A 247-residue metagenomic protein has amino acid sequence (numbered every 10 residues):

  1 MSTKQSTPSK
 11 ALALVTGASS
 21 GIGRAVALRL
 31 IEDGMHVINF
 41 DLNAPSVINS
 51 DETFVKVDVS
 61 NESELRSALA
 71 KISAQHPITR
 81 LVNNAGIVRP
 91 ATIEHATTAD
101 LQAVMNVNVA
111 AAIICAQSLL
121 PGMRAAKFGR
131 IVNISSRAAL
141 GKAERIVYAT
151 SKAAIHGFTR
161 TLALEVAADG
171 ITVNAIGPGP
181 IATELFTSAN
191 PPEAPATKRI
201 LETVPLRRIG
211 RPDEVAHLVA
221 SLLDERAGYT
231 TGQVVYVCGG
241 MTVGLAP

Functional and structural regions predicted by a protein language model:
S2-K4, A220, T231-P247: Short C-terminal tail/terminal secondary-structure segment of NAD(P)H-dependent dehydrogenase/reductase domains
S19-S20: Conserved glycine-rich cofactor-binding loop
T92-I93, D100-Q102, I200: Substrate-binding pocket helix/loop in short-chain dehydrogenase/reductase
A96, R137, K142-T150, T161 (+1 more regions): Active-site loop-to-helix junction immediately N-terminal to the catalytic Tyr of the SDR YXXXK motif in Rossmann-fold
A116, S151, T159: Active-site helix of classical SDR
P121, L164-A168: Alpha-helical segment proximal to the catalytic Tyr-Lys
A167, T172, T230-G232: Short, small/polar-rich loop/turn modules that mediate ligand/substrate recognition or access, typified
